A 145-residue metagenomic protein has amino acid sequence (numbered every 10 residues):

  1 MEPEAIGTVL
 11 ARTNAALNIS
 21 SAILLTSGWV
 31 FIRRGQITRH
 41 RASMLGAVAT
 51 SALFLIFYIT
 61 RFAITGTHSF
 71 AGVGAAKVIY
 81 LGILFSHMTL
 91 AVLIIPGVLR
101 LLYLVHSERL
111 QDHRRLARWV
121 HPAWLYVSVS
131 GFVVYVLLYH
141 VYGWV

Functional and structural regions predicted by a protein language model:
M1-V145: Alpha-helical membrane insertion/targeting regions
